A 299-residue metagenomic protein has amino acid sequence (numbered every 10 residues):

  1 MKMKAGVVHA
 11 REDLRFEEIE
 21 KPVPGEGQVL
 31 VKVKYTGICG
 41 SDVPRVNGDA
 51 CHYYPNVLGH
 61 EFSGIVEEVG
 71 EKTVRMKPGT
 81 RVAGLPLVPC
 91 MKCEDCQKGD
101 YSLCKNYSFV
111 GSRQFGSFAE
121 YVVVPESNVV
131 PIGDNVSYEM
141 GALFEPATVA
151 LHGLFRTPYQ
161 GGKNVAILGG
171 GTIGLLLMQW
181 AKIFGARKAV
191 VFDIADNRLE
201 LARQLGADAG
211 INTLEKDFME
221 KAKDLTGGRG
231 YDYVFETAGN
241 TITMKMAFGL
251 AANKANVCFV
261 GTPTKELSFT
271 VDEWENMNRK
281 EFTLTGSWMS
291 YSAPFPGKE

Functional and structural regions predicted by a protein language model:
A5-V23, I38-E68, A83-G84, Y101-F115: N-terminal glycine-rich cofactor-binding segment
K21, C90-L168, M178: NAD(P)H dinucleotide-binding glycine-rich loop of Rossmann-like/cofactor-binding domains, especially the beta1-alpha1
P22-T36, D49-E94, V130-N135: Glycine-rich beta-strand-centered segment in the early N-terminal region that forms part of a ligand/cofactor-binding
V136-K216, E220: Mid-domain Rossmann-like dinucleotide-binding core that forms the NAD(H)/NADP(H) cofactor-binding site
K223-D224, G228, L267-E299: C-terminal substrate-binding/catalytic core of Rossmann-like NAD(P)-dependent dehydrogenases/reductases
A251-N253: Helix-to-beta-strand junctions that scaffold the AdoMet/dcAdoMet cofactor pocket in Class I SAM-dependent enzymes
A255-N256, F282: Glycine-centered, small-residue-biased loops immediately flanking beta-strands in adenine/cofactor-binding cores
V260-G261: Acidic carboxylate diad motif detector
